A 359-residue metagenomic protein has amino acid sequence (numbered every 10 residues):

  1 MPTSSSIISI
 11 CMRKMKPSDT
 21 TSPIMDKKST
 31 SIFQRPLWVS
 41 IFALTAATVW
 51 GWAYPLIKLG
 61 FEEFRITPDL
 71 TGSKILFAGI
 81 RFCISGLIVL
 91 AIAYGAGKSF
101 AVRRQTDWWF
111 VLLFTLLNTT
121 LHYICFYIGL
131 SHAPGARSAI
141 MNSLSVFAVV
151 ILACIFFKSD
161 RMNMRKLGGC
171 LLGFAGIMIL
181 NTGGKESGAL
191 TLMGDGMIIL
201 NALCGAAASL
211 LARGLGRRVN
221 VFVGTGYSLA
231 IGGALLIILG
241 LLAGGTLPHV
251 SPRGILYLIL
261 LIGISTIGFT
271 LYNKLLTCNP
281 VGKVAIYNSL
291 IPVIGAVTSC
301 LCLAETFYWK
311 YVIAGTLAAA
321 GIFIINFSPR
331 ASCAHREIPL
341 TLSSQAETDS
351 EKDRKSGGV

Functional and structural regions predicted by a protein language model:
I10-L76, G188-G214, H335-V359: Glycine-/small-residue-enriched transmembrane alpha-helix faces in small-molecule transporters and effluxers
P17, V89, I151-L152, M164-G183 (+4 more regions): Hydrophobic transmembrane alpha-helices of multi-pass small-molecule transport proteins
R35-S40, L70-I75, R103-W109, T182-C204 (+2 more regions): Juxtamembrane helix-entry segments on the extracytoplasmic side of multipass membrane proteins
A53, Y94-S138, N142, I179 (+1 more regions): Specific transmembrane alpha-helical segments of multi-pass solute transporters/efflux pumps, especially DMT/EamA
G60, F77, G129, I155-K158 (+7 more regions): Hydrophobic/aromatic residues within transmembrane alpha-helices of multi-pass small-molecule transporters
E63-N118, A148-L152, L172, C204-L211 (+2 more regions): Transmembrane alpha-helices of multi-pass small-molecule transport proteins
I80, T119, Y123, R137-L144 (+2 more regions): Helix-helix packing/entry segments at the starts of transmembrane helices
A139-N142, K158-I179, G188-D195, S251-P252 (+1 more regions): Loop-to-transmembrane alpha-helix entry segments
